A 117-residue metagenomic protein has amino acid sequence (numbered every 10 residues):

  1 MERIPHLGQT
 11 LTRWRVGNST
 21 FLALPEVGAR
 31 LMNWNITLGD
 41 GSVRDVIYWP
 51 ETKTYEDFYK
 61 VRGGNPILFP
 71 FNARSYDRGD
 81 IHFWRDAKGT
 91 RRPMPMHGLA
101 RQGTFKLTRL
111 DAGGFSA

Functional and structural regions predicted by a protein language model:
M1-A117: Surface-exposed acidic/polar loop and edge beta-strand patches at domain peripheries
